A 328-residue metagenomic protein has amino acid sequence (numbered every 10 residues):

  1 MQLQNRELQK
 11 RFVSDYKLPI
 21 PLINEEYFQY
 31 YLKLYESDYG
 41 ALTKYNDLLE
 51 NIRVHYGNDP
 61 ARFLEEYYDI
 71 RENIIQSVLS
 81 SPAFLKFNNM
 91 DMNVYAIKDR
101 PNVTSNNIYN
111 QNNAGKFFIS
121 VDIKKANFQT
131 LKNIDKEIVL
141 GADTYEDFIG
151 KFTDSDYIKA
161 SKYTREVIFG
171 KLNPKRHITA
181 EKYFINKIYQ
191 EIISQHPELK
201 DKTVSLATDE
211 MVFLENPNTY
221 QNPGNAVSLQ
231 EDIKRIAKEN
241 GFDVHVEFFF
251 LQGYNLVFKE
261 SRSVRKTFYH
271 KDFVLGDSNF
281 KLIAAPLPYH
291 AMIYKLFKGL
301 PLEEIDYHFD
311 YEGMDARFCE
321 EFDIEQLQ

Functional and structural regions predicted by a protein language model:
M1-N106: Conserved "right-hand" nucleotidyltransferase catalytic core of DNA-directed polymerases
N5, I20-F28, A41-L42, K116 (+4 more regions): Short, structured coil/loop segments at alpha-helix boundaries
L8-F12, F28-Y31, Y35, Y45-L48 (+11 more regions): Generic structural signal of hydrophobic/aromatic residues within well-ordered alpha-helices of folded domains
S37, H55, Q195, I236-E239 (+1 more regions): Surface-exposed polar/charged interaction patches
R53, Y68, E72, S81-T208: Helical catalytic core of nucleic-acid polymerases
R165, M211, V244-V246: Generic structural hydrophobic/aromatic packing signal, biased to beta-strands
K171-K175, P223-Q328: C-terminal polymerase-core module
V212-T219: Short beta-strand-to-loop capping motifs
